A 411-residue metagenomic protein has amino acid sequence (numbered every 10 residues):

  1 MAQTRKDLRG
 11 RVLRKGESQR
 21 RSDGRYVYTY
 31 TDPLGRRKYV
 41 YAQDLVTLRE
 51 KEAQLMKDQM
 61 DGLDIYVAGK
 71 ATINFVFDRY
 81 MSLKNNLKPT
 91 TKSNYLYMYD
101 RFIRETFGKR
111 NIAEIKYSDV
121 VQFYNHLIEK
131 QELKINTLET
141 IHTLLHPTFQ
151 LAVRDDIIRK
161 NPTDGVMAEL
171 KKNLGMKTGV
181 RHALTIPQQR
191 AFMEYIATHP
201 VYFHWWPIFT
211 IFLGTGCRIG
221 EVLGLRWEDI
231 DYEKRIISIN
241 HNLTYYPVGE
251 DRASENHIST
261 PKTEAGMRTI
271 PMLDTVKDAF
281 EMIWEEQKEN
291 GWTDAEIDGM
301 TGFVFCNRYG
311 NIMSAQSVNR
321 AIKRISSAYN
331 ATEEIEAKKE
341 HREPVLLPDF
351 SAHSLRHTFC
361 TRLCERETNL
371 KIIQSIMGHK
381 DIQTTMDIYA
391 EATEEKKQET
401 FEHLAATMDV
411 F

Functional and structural regions predicted by a protein language model:
M1-Q43, Y202, N240-V248: Short, Arg/Lys-rich segments that mark the N-terminal edge of DNA/RNA- and chromatin-recognition modules
Q3, K234, Y245-M267, D274-V276 (+2 more regions): C-terminal secondary-structure termini that scaffold catalytic or DNA-interacting sites
S18-S118, E285-M300, E394: N-terminal DNA-binding module of tyrosine recombinases/phage integrases
K38, D44, S238, P247-V248 (+2 more regions): C-terminal catalytic core of Y-nucleophile DNA break-rejoin enzymes
Y39-L45, G69, M81-P162, V180 (+4 more regions): N-terminal core-binding DNA-recognition domain of tyrosine site-specific recombinases/integrases
Q131, E194-W205, I270, E286-A295 (+3 more regions): Short, basic (Lys/Arg/His-rich) helix/loop patches that form interaction surfaces in the mid-to-C-terminal regions
I135, E139, T143, R154 (+7 more regions): Basic, Lys/Arg- and aromatic-enriched nucleic-acid-binding interface segment
G175, L243-Y245, T358, M377-H403: Catalytic-site neighborhood detector that most strongly recognizes the C-terminal catalytic loop/helix of tyrosine
